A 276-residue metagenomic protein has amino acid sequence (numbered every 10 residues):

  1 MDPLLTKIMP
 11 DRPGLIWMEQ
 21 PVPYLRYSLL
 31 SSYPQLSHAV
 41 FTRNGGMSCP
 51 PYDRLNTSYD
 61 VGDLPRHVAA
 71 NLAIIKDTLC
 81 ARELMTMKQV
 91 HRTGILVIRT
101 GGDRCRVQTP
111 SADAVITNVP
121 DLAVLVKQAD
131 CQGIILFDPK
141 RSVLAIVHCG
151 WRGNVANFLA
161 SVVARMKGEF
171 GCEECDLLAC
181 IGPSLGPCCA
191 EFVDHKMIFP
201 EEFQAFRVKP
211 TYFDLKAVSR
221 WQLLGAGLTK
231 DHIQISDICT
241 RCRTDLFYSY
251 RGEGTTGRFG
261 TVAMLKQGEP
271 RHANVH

Functional and structural regions predicted by a protein language model:
M1-H276: Active-site microenvironment for binding and transforming phosphate-containing groups
